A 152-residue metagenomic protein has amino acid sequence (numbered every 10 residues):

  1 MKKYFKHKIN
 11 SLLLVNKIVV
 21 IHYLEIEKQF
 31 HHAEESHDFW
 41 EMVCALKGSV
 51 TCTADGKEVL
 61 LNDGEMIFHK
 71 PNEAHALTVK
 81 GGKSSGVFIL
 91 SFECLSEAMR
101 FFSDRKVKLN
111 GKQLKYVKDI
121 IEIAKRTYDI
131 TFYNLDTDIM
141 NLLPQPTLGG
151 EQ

Functional and structural regions predicted by a protein language model:
M1-L60, M66, E73: Generic protein-terminus/edge-of-domain signal
K2-Y23, K70-G149: A hydrophobic/aromatic-rich effector-binding and dimerization subdomain of bacterial HTH-type transcriptional regulators
N62-D63, T78: Short amphipathic alpha-helical leader/targeting segments
